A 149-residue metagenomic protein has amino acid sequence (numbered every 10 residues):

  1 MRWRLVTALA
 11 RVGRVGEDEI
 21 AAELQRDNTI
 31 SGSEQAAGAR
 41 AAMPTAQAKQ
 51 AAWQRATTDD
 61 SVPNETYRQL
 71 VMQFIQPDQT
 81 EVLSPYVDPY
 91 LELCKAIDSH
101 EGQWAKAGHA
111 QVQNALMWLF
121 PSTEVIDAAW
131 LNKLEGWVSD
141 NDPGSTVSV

Functional and structural regions predicted by a protein language model:
M1-V149: Long, ordered, helix-rich scaffold segments
